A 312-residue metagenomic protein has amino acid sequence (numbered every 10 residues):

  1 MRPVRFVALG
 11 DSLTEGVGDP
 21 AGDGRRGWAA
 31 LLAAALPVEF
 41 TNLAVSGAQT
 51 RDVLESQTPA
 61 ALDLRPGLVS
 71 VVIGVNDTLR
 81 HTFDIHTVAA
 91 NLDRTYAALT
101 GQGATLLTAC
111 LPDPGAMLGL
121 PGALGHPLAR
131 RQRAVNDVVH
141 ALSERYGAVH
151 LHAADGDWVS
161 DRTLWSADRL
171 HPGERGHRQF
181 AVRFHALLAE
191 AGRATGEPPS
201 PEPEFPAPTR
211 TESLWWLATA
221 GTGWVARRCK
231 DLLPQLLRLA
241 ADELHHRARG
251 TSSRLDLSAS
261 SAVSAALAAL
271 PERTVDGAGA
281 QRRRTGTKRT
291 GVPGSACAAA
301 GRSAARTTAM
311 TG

Functional and structural regions predicted by a protein language model:
M1-Q49, S56-R65, P271-T274, G279: Serine-esterase "nucleophile elbow" of acetyl-processing enzymes
E15-G22, T50-A89, D113-P114: Oxyanion-hole/transition-state-stabilizing segment in secreted/luminal serine hydrolases and related acyltransferases
D23-G24, F83-A90, A123-R131, D168 (+1 more regions): Alpha-helix N-cap and loop-to-helix initiation/capping positions
A33, L99, L142-S143: A generic structural signal for well-ordered alpha-helical segments
N42-A44, C110, H152-D155: Residue-level recognition of beta-strand->loop/alpha-helix junctions
G101-T105: A short helix->loop->beta-strand "cap" motif at the edges of active sites that frequently abuts
L118-H152, E174: Substrate-gating cap/lid alpha-helix
R145, D168-H171, R175-G312: Conserved catalytic region of serine esterases and O-acyltransferases that act on ester linkages in lipids
